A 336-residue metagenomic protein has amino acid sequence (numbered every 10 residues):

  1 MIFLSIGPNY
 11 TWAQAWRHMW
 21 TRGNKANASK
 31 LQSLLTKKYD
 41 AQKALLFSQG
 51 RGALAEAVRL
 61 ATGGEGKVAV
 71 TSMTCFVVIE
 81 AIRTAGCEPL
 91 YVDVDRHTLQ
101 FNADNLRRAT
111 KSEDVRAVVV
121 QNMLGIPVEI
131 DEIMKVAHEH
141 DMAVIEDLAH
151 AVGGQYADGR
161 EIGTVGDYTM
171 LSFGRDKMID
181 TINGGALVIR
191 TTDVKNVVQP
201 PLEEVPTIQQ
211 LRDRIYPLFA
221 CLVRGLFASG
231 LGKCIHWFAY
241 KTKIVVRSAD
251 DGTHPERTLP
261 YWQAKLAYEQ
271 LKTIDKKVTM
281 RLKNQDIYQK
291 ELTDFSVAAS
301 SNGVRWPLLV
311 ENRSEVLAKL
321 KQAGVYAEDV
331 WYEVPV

Functional and structural regions predicted by a protein language model:
M1-G64, H138, T273-K276: Conserved PLP-binding active-site segment in aminotransferase class I/II-type PLP enzymes
W16, P255-L271, V278, L282-Q289 (+1 more regions): Conserved glycine-rich beta-strand-loop-beta hairpin in the small C-terminal domain of fold type I
A57-E113, L320: Conserved PLP-anchoring active-site segment centered on the Schiff-base-forming lysine
H97-Q199: Active-site phosphate-binding strand-loop segment of PLP-dependent enzymes
M170-I182, Q199-G225: Active-site PLP-lysine loop of aminotransferase-like
V188, P307-E311: Short hydrophobic/aromatic beta-strand micro-patches that form the beta-sheet surface supporting nucleotide- or nucleic
I287, A299-S301, R313-V336: Conserved PLP cofactor-binding pocket of PLP-dependent enzymes
